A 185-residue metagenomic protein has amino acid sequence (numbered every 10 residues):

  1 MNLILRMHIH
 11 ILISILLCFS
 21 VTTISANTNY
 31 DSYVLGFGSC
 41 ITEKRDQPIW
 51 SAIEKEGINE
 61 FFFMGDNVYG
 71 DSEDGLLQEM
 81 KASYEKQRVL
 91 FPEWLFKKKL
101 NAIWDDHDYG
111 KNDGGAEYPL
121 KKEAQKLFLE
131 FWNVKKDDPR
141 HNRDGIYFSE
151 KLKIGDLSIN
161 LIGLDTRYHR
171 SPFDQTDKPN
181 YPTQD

Functional and structural regions predicted by a protein language model:
M1, V21-N29: Basic/polar N-terminal segments that are highly enriched at the extreme N-terminus, encompassing both cleavable
N2-L12: Bacterial N-terminal signal peptides that target proteins for export
H10-S20: Bacterial N-terminal signal peptides
A26-D185: Metal-dependent phosphoester/phosphodiester hydrolase catalytic core
